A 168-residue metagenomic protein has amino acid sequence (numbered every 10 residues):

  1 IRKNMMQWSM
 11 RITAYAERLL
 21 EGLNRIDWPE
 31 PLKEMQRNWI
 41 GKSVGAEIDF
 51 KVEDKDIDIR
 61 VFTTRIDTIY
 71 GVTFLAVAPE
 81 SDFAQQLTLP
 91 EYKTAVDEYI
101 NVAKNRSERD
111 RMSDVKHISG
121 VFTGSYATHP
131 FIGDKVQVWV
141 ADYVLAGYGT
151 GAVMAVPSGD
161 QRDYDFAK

Functional and structural regions predicted by a protein language model:
I1-K168: NTP-handling and nucleic-acid-processing catalytic cores
